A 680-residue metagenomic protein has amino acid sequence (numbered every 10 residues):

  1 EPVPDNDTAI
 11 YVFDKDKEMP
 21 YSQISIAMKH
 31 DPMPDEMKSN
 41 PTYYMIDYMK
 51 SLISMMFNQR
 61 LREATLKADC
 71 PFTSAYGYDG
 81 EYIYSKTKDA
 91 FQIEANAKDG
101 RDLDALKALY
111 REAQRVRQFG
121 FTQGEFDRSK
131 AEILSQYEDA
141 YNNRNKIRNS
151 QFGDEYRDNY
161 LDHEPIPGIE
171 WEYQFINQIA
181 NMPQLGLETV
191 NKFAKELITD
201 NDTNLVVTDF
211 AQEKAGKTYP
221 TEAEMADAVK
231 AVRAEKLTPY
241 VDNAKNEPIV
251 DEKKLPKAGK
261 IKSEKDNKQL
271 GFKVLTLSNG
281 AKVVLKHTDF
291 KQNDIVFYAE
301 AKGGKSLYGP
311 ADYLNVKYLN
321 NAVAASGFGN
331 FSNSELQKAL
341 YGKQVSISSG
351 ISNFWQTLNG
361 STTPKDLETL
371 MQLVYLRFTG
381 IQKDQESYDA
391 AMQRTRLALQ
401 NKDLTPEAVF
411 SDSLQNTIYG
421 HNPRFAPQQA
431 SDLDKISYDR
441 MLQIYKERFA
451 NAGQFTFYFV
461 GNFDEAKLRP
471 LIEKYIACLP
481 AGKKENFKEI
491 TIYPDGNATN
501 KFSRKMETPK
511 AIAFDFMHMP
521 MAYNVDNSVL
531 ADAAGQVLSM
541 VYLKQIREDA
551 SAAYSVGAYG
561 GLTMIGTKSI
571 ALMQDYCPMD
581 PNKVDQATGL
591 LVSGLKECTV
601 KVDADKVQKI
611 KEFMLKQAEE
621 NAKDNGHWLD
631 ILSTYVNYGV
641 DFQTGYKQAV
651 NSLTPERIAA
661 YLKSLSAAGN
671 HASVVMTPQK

Functional and structural regions predicted by a protein language model:
E1-R62, L66-A68, D127-A131, S135-E138 (+8 more regions): Proteolytic maturation boundary segments
P20-P41, L61-L187, D202-Q212, K291-A324 (+9 more regions): M16 family metallopeptidases and their MPP-like homologs
D384-A390, E485-N486: Conserved short beta-strand edge segments in small beta-sheet-based binding/regulatory domains
L433-M441: Alpha-helical scaffold elements lining the catalytic groove of polysaccharide deacetylases
F449-A450: Flexible, low-complexity linker/tail segments at the boundary of structured domains
L538-Y542: Short Ser/Thr-interspersed hydrophobic loop/turn segments at strand-loop and sheet-helix junctions that line or gate
